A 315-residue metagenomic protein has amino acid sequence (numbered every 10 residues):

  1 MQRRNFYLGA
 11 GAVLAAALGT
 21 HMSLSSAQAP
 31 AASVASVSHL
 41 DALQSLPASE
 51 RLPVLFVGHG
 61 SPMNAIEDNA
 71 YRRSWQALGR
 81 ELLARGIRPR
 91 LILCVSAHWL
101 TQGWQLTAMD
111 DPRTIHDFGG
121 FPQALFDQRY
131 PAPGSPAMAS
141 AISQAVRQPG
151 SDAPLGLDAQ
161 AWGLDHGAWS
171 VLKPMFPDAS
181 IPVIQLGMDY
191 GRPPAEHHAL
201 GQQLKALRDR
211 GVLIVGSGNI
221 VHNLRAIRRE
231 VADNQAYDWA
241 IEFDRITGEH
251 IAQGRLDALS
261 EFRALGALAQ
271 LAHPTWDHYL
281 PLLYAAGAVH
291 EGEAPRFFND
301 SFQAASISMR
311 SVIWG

Functional and structural regions predicted by a protein language model:
M1-L18, A29-P30: N-terminal secretory signal peptides and thylakoid transit peptides that target proteins across membranes
A10, A141-Q144, Q148, I181-P182 (+4 more regions): Surface-exposed, charge/polar-rich loops and edge strands
P30-A153, L157: A short aromatic-anchored loop/beta-hairpin motif
L52-G58, L91-S96, L186, L207-I220 (+1 more regions): Beta-strand elements within well-structured catalytic alpha/beta cores of enzymes that handle phosphate/sulfate esters
R73-E81, E196-R210: Long, well-ordered alpha-helical scaffolding segments within enzyme catalytic domains, especially pronounced
L125-P133, G187-P194, A269: Flexible, glycine/proline-enriched loop segments at strand-loop-helix junctions that form or flank small-ligand binding
A139-E196: Internal, conserved structured core segments that host functional sites
